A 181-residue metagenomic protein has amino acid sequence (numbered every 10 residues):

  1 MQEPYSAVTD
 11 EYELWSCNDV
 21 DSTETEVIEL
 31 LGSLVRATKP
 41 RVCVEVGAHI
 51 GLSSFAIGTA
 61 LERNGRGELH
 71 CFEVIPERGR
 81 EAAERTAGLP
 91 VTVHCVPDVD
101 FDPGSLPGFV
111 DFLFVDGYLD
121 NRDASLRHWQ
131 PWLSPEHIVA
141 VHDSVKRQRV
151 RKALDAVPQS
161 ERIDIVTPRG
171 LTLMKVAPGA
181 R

Functional and structural regions predicted by a protein language model:
M1-R181: A short alpha-helical cap/connector motif
